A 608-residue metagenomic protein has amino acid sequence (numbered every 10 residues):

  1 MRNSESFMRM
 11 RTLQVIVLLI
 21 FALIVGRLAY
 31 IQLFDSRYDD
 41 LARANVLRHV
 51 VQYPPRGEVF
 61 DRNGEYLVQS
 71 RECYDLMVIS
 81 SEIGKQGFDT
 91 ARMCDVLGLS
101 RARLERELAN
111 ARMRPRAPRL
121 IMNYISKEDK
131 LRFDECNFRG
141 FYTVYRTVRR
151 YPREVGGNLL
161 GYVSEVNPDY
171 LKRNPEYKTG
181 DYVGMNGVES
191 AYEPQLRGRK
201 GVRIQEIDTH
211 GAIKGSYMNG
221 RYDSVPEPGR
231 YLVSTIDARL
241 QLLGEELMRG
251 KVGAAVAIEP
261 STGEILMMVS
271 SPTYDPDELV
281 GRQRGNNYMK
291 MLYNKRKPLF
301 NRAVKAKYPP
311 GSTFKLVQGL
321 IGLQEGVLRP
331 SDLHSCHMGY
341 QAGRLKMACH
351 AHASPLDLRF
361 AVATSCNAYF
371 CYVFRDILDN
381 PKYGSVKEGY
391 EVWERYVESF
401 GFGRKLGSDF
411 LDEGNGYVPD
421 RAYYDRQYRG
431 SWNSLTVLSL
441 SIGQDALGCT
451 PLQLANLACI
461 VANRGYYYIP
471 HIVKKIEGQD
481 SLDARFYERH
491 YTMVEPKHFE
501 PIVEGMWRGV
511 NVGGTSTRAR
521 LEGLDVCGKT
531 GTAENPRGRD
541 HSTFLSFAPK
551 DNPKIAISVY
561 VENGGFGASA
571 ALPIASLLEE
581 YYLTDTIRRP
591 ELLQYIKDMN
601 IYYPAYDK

Functional and structural regions predicted by a protein language model:
M1-Q283, K307, G389-S399, S441 (+3 more regions): Periplasmic/cell-envelope proteins involved in peptidoglycan metabolism and beta-lactam response
D208-I213, Y217-G220, S261-S312, V317-G564 (+1 more regions): Beta-lactam-recognizing serine transpeptidase/beta-lactamase-like catalytic domain environment
